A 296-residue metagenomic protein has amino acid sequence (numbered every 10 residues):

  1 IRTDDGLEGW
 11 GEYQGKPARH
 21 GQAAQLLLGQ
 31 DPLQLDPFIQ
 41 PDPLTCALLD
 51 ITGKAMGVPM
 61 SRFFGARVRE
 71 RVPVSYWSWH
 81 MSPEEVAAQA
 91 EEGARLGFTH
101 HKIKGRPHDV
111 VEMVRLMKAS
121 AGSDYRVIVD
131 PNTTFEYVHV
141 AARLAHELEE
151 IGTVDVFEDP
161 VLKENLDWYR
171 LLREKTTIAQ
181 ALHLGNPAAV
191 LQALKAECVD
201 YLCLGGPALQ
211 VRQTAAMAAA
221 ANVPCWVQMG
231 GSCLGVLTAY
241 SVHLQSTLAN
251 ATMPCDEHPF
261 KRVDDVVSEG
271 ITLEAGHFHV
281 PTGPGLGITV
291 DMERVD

Functional and structural regions predicted by a protein language model:
I1-P59: Metal- or metallocofactor-binding catalytic centers and their adjacent structured scaffolds across diverse enzyme
G6, L44, G57, D130 (+5 more regions): Conserved, mostly hydrophobic/aromatic
E12, P281-T282, E293: Short linear motifs in exposed loops
G21-L26, H146, T153-V156, E164-A179 (+1 more regions): Shared catalytic-loop signature of beta/alpha-barrel
I39, P43, M81-E84, A88 (+11 more regions): Conserved active-site and cofactor/substrate-binding residues in soluble primary-metabolism enzymes
G53-K54, V58-R71, L273, F278: N-terminal amphipathic alpha-helix/helix-capping segment at the start of soluble metabolic enzymes
F63-T176: Metal-dependent enolase-superfamily TIM-barrel catalytic cores that perform enediolate-based chemistry
L286-D296: Extended hydrophobic packing segments that form well-structured cores
